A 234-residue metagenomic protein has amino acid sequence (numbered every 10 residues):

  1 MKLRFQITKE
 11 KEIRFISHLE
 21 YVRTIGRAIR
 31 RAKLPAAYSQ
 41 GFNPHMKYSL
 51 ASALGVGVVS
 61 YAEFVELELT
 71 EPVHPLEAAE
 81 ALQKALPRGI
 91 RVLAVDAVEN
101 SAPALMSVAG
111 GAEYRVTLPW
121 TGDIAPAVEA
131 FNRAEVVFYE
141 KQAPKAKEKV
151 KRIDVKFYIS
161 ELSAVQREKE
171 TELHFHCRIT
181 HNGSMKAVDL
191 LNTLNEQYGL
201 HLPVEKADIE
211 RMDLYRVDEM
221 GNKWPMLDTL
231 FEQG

Functional and structural regions predicted by a protein language model:
K2-T8, E113-T117: Active-site-flanking beta-strand signature of metal-NTP-handling nucleotidyl enzymes and homologous cyclase-like
Q6-T8, E12, I16, R31: Extended, well-folded interaction surfaces typified by the phenylalanyl-tRNA synthetase beta subunit core
Y38-L69, E99: Short, charge-patterned binding micro-sites
Y61-R115: Ordered, amphipathic secondary-structure segments that act as subunit-interaction surfaces in large macromolecular
E71-P75, T121-D123, T180: Helix N-cap motif at beta-to-alpha junctions
E77-L86, A125-E135, L190-L191: Short amphipathic alpha-helices in soluble, non-transmembrane regions that often serve as interface/regulatory elements
R133-G234: Core RNA-modification/binding signature centered on pseudouridine synthases
